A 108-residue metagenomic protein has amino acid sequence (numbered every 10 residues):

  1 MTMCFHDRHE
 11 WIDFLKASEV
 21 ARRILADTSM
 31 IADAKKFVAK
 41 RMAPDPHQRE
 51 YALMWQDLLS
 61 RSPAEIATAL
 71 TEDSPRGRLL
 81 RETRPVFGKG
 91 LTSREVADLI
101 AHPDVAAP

Functional and structural regions predicted by a protein language model:
M1-F37: Short terminal alpha-helical segments
H6-H9, H47, H102: Histidine (H) residue identity feature
R8, A17, I31, Y51 (+2 more regions): Short amphipathic alpha-helical segments that mediate assembly, nucleic-acid/protein binding, or membrane association
L25-L79, T83, F87: Hydrophobic alpha-helical interaction segments
P75-P108: Amphipathic alpha-helical binding modules
